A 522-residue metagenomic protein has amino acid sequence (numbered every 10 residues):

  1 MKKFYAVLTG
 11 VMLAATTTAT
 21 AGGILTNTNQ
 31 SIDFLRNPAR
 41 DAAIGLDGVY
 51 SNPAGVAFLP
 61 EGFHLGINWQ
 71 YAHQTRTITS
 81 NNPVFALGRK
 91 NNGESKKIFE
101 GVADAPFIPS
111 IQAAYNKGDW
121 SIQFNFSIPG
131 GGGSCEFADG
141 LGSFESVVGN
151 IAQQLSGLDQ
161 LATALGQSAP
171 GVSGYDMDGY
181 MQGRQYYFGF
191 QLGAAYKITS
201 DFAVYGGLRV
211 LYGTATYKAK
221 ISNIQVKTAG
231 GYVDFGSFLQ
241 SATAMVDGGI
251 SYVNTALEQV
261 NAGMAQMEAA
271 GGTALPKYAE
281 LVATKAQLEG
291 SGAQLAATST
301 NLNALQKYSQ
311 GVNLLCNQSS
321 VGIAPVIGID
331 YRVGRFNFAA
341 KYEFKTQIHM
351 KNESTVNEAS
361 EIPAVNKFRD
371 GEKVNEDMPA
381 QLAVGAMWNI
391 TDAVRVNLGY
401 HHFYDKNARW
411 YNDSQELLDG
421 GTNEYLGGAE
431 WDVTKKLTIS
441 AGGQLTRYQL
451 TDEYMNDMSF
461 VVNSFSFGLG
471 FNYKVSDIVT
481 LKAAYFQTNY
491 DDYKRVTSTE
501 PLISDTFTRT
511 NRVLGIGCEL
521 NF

Functional and structural regions predicted by a protein language model:
M1-A21: Gram-negative bacterial Sec-dependent N-terminal signal peptides
K2, M12, V56-F58, A113-A114 (+1 more regions): A general structural signal for short secondary-structure junctions and capping/turn motifs
L8, T16-T17, K90-N91, M267 (+1 more regions): Short stretches within intrinsically disordered, low-complexity N-terminal or propeptide regions
A14-A15, H64, S80, A203 (+1 more regions): Hydrophobic alpha-helical membrane context
G22-A39, I44, I108, N116-F522: Outer-membrane beta-barrel porins/channels
L35, N52-P53: A generic local structural motif
A42-S51, A57-I151: Outer-membrane beta-barrel translocator/receptor signature
